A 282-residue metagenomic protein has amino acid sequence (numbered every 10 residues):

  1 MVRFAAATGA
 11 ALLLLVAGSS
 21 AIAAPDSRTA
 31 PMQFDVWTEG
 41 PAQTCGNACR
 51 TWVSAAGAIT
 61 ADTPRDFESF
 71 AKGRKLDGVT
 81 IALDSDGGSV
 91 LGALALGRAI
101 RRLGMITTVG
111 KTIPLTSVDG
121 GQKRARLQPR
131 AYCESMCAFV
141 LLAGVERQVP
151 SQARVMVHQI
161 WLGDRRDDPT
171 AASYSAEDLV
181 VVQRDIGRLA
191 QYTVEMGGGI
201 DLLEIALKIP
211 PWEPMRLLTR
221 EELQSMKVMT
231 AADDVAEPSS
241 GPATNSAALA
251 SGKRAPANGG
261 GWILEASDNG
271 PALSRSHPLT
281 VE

Functional and structural regions predicted by a protein language model:
M1-F4: Positively charged n-region of N-terminal signal peptides that target proteins for export
A7-A17: Bacterial N-terminal signal peptides
S19-A23, G92: Short helix/turn-capping signatures at newly exposed starts of structured segments
A23-E39, G46-N47, A231-E282: Compositionally biased, proline/threonine/alanine/serine-rich low-complexity intrinsically disordered stretches
P31-F34, I59-D62, P169-T170, Q183-G187: Short acidic/polar alpha-helix capping motifs at helix-coil junctions
M32-A153, V157-Q159: Cleft-lining beta-strand/loop regions that shape enzyme active-site pockets
K123, H158, G163-A248, G252: Charged, glycine-interspersed solvent-exposed loop segments at helix/strand-loop junctions that cap or gate access
A143-Q159, R188-D201, P271-E282: Electropositive, surface-exposed helix/loop patches at the edges of structured domains that serve as adaptable
